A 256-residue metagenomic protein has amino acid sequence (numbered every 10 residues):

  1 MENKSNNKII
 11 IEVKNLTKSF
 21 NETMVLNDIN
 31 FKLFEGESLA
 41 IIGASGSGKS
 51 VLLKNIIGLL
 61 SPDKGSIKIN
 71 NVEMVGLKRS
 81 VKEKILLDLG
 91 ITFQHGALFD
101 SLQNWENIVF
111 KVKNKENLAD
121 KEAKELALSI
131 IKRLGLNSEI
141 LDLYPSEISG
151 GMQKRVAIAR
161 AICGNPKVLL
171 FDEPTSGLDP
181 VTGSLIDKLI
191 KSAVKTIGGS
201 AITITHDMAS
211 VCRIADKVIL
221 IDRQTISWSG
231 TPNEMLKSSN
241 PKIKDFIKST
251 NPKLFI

Functional and structural regions predicted by a protein language model:
I57: Helix-to-loop junction immediately C-terminal to a conserved catalytic motif
K121-E139: Conserved ABC ATPase "signature" region
Y144-I148, M152: Conserved ABC ATPase signature
N165: Conserved catalytic motifs of ABC-family nucleotide-binding domains
L169-D172: Catalytic Walker B motif of ABC-type/P-loop ATPase nucleotide-binding domains
P180-T182: Helix N-cap at the start of a conserved alpha-helix in ABC-type nucleotide-binding domains
